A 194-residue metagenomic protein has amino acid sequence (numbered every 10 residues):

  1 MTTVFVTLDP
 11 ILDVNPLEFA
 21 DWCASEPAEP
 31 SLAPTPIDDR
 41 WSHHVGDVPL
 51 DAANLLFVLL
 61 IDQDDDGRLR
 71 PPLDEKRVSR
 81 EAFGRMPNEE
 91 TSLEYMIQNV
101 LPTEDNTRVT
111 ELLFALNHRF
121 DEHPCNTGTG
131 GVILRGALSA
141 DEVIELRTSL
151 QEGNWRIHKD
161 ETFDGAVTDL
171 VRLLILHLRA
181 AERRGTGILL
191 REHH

Functional and structural regions predicted by a protein language model:
M1-L176, A180-R183, H193-H194: Acidic (Asp/Glu-rich) sequence patches and key acidic residues that form negatively charged surfaces used
R184-I188: Short helix-adjacent coil turns
